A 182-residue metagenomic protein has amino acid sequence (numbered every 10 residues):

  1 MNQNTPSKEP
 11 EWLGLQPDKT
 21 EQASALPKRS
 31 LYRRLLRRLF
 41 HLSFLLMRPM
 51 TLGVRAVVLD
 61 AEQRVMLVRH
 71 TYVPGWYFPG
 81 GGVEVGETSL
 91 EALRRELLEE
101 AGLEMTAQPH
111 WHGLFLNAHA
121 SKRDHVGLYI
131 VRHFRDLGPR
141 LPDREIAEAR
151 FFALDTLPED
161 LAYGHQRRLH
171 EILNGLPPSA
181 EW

Functional and structural regions predicted by a protein language model:
N2-L15, G75, R144-W182: Nudix hydrolase/Nudix homology domain
N2-R55: Acidic, metal-coordinating catalytic segment for phosphate/diphosphate chemistry, firing primarily on the Nudix
L52-V54, Q63, D124-G127, A147: Change "...and in nucleic-acid phosphodiester-cleaving endonucleases..." to "...and in nucleic-acid processing enzymes
D60-E100: Conserved Nudix-box catalytic region and its N-terminal flanking loop in Nudix hydrolases and closely related
D60-Q63, R132-L137, L154-T156: Short loop segments at secondary-structure junctions
E104-G113: A short coil-to-beta-strand element that immediately follows conserved catalytic motifs
F115-G138, R150, I172, L176: Active-site-adjacent beta-strand/loop module that shapes the phosphate/pyrophosphate-binding cleft
